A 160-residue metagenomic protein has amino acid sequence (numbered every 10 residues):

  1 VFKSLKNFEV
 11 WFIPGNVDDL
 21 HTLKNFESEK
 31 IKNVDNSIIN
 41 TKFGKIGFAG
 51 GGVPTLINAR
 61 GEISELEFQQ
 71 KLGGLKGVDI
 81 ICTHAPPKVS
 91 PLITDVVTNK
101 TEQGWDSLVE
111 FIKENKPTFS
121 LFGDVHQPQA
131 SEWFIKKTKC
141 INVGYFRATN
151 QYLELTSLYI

Functional and structural regions predicted by a protein language model:
V1, G77-K116: Active-site-proximal segments of metal-dependent phosphoesterases and phosphodiesterases across multiple
V1-L5, L23-K24, Q69-L72, W105-K113 (+1 more regions): Short amphipathic alpha-helical segments and helix-helix/interface helices
V1-T41, E114, V143: Core catalytic region of metal-dependent phosphoesterases/phosphodiesterases, especially metallo-beta-lactamase-like
G15, I46, I81, L108 (+3 more regions): Divalent metal-coordination and catalytic microenvironments
N16-L20, G50-V53, P86-K88, D124-P128 (+1 more regions): Catalytic metal-binding/acid-base residues of hydrolase active sites
I39-F43, E110-N115, H126-I160: Binuclear metal-dependent phosphoesterase catalytic core
F43-I80, T98-V109: Binuclear metal-dependent hydrolase catalytic cores centered on His/Asp/Glu-rich metal-binding motifs
I57-G61, A85-P86, S90-V97, S131-W133 (+1 more regions): A short secondary-structure junction signal
